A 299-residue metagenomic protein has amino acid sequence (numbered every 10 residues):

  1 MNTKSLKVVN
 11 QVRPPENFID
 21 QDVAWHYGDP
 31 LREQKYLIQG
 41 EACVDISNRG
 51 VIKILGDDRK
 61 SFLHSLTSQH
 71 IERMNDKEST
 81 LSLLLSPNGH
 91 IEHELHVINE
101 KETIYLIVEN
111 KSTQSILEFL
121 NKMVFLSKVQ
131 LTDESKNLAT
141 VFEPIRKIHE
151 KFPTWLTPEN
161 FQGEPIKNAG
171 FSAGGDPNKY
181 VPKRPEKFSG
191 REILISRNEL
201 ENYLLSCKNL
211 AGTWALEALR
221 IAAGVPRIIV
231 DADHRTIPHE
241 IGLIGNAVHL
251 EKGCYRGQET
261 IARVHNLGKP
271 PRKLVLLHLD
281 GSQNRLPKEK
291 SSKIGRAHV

Functional and structural regions predicted by a protein language model:
M1-R296: Basic, glycine/lysine-rich polyanion-binding surfaces/domains
